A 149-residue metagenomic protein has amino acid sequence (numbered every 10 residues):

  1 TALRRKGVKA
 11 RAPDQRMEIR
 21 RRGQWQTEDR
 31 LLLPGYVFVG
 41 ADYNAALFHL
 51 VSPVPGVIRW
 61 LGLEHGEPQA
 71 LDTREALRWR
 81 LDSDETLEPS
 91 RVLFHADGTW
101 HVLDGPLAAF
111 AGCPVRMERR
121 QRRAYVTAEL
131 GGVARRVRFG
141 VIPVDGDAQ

Functional and structural regions predicted by a protein language model:
T1-L103, R116-Q121, Y125-Q149: Acidic-enriched and Gly/Ser
D104-A108: Short, charged beta-turn/beta-strand-edge "cap" motif at the junction between a beta-strand and an adjacent loop
A109-M117: Short beta-strand-centered aromatic/proline hotspots
